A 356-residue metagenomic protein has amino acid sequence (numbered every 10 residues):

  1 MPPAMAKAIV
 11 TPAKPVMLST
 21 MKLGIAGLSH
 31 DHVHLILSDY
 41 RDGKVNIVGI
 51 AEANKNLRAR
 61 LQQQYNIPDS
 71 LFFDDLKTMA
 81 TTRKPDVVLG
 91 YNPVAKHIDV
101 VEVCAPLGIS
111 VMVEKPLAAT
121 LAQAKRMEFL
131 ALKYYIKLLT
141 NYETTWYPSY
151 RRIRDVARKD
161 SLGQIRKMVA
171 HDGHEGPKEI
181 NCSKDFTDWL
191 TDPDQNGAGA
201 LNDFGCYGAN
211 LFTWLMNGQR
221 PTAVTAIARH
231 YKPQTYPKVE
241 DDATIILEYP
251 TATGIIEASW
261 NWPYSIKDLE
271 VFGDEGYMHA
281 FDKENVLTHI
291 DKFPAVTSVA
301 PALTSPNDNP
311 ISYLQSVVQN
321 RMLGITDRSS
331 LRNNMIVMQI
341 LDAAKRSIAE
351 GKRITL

Functional and structural regions predicted by a protein language model:
M1-M17, V87-L89, S316-L356: C-terminal helix-rich "cap/oligomerization" subdomain common to oxidoreductases
P2-N66: N-terminal Rossmann-like dinucleotide-binding module
M5-K7, T11-A13, M17, G208-N285 (+2 more regions): Contiguous beta-strand/loop segments that form the cofactor/metal-binding neighborhood of enzyme cores
I25, V113, L138-T140, A280: Hydrophobic residues in well-ordered beta-strands that form the structural core
G49, D86-V87, K167: Short, Asp-centered acidic motifs that coordinate Mg2+ and/or phosphate in catalytic or ligand-binding sites
Y65-L130: Beta-loop-alpha module in the N-terminal Rossmann-like domain of NAD(P)-dependent dehydrogenases, especially those
R126-T144, R166: Rossmann-fold dehydrogenase core element
Y147-I227, Y231-T235, G351: Predominantly a Rossmann-like dinucleotide-binding segment in NAD(P)-dependent oxidoreductases
